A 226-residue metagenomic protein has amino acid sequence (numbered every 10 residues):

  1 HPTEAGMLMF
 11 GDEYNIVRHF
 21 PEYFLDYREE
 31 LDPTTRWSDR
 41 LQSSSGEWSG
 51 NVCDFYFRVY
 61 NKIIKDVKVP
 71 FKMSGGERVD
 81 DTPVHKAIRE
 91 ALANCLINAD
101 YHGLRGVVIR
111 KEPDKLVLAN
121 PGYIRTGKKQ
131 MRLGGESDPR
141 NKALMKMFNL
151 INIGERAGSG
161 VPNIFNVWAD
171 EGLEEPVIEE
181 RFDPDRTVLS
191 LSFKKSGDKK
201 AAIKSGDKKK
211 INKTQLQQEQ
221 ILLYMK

Functional and structural regions predicted by a protein language model:
H1-K226: C-terminal regulatory or interaction extensions
